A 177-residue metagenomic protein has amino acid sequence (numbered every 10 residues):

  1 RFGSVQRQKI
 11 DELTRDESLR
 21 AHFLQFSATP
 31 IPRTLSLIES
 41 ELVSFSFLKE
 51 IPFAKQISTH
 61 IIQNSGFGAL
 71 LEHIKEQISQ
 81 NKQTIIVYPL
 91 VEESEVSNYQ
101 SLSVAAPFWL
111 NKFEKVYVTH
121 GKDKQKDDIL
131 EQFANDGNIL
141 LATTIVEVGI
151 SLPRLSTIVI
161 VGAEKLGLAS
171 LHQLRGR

Functional and structural regions predicted by a protein language model:
R1-R177: Inter-lobe coupling/hinge segments of SF2-like helicase ATPases
